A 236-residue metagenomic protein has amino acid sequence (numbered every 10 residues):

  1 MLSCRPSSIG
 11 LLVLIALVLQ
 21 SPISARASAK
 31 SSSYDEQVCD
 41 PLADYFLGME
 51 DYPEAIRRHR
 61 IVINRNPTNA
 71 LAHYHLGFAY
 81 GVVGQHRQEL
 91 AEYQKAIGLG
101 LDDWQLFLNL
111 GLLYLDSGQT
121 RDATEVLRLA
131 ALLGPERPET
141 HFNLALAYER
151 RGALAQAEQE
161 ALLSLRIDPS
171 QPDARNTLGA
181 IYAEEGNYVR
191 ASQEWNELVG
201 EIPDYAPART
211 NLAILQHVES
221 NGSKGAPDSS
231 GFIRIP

Functional and structural regions predicted by a protein language model:
G10-Q20: Bacterial N-terminal signal peptides
Y34-L71, H75-V82: Alpha-helical segment of the N-proximal tetratricopeptide repeat
D35-E36, A70-L71, D103-Q105, P138-E139 (+2 more regions): Helix-start (N-cap) detector for alpha-helical repeat units in TPR-like alpha-solenoids, especially tetratricopeptide
G48-I61, V82-K95, D102-Q105, D116-L129 (+3 more regions): Structural signature of tandem alpha-helical TPR/SEL1-like repeats, specifically the intra-repeat loop/turn
R65, L99-G100, L133, I167 (+1 more regions): Structural marker of alpha-solenoid helical repeat scaffolds
A180-A183, A206-S223: TPR/TPR-like alpha-solenoid helical repeat scaffolds
